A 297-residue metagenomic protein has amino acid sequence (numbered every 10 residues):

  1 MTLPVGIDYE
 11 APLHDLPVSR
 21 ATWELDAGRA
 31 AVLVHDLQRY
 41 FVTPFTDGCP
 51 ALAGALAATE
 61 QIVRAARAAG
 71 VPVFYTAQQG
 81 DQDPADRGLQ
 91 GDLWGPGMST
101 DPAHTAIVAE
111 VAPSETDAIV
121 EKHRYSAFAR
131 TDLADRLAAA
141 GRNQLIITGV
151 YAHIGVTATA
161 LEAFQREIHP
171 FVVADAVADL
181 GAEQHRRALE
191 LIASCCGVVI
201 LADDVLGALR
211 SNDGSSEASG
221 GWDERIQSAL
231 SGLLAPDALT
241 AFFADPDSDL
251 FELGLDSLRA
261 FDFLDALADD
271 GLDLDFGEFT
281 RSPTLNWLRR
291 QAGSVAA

Functional and structural regions predicted by a protein language model:
M1-A31, R64, A68, G95-A218: Active-site-adjacent betaalpha module
L25-I62, F74: Short, contiguous, helix-prone interaction/anchoring segments in small proteins
L37, Q78, D175: Active-site loop/turn elements of alpha/beta-hydrolase fold enzymes, especially the short glycine-/histidine-rich
A53, T157, F261: Conserved catalytic core of two-component sensor histidine kinases
A66-A85: Von Willebrand factor
V73, P170, L274: Hydrophobic anchor at the start of a short beta-strand that flanks the dinucleotide cofactor-binding loop
Q82-T100: Acidic/polar short surface loop at catalytic or gating sites that assists cofactor/ion binding and chemistry
E217-A297: Phosphopantetheine-dependent thiolation modules in NRPS/PKS and related acyl-activating systems
